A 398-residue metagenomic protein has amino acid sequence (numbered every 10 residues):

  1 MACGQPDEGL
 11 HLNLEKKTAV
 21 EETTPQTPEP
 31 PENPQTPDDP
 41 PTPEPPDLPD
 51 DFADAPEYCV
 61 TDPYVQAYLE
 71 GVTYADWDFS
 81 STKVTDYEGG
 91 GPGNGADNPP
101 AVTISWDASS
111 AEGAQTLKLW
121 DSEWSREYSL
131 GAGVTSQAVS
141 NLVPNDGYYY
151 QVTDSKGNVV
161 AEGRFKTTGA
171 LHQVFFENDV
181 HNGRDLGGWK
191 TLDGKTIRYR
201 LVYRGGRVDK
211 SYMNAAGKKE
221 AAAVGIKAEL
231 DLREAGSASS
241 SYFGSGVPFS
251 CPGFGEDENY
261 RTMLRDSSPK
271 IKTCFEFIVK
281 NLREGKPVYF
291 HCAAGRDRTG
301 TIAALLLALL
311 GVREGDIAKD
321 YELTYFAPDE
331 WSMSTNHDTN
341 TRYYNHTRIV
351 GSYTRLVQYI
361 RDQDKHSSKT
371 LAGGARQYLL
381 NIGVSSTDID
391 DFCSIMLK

Functional and structural regions predicted by a protein language model:
M1-A2: C-terminal motif of bacterial Sec signal peptides marking the signal peptidase cleavage site
P6-L10, N33, P37, E44-V288 (+1 more regions): Cys-dependent protein tyrosine phosphatase-like superfamily
D7-P34: Short, low-complexity, disordered segments immediately C-terminal to signal peptides in bacterial exported proteins
T18, P43-E44: N-terminal compositionally biased or targeting/leader segments
C292: Short cysteine clusters
G295: Glycine-rich, flexible loop motifs
R298-T299: Ser/Thr-glycine-rich phosphate-binding loops at phosphate-binding pockets of nucleotides, nucleotide cofactors
